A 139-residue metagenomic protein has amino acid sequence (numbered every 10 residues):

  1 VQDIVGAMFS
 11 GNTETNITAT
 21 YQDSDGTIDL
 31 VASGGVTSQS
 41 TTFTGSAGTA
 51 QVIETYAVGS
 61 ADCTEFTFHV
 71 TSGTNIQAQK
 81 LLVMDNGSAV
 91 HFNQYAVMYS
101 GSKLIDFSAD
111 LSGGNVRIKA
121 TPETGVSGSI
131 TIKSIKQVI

Functional and structural regions predicted by a protein language model:
V1-G11, T27-S60, S129, K133-I139: Glycine-rich, low-complexity segments
E14-Y21: Extracellular disulfide-bonded cysteine-rich modules/repeats
T20, V31-S33, T67-H69, L82 (+3 more regions): Residue-level recognition of well-ordered beta-strand positions that form the cores of beta-sheet-rich folds across
S24, A32, G73-T74, D85-N86 (+1 more regions): Trimeric beta-solenoid/beta-helix "fiber body" segments of extracellular/virion adhesins and depolymerases
G26-I28, A89-V90, G114-V116: Hydrophobic residues embedded in beta-strands of well-ordered beta-sheets
I53-N86: Beta-rich globular "head" domains
V83-S102: Terminal beta-strand-rich extracellular "head" domains that mediate receptor/glycan or other ligand binding
Y99-I139: Low-complexity intrinsically disordered segments
